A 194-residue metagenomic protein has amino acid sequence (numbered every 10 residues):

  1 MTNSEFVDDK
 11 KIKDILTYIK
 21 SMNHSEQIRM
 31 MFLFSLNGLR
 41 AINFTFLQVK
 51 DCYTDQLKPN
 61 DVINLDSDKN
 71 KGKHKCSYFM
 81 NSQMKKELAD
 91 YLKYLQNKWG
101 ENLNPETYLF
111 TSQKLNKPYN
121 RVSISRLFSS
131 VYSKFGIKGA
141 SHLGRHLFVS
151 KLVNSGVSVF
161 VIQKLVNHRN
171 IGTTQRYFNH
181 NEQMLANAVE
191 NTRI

Functional and structural regions predicted by a protein language model:
M1-F6, R193-I194: C-terminal secondary-structure termini that scaffold catalytic or DNA-interacting sites
T2-S4, N70-D90, E106-S129: C-terminal catalytic core of Y-nucleophile DNA break-rejoin enzymes
D9-G38: Basic, Lys/Arg- and aromatic-enriched nucleic-acid-binding interface segment
E26-I28, I137-S155: Short basic/aromatic active-site micro-motif
R29-F32, A89, T174: Short, well-structured alpha-helical segments
N43-T45, V149, G156-N167, Q175: Active-site-proximal segment of tyrosine recombinases
L47-S82: Conserved tyrosine-mediated DNA breakage-rejoining catalytic core shared by Y-recombinases
S67-K69, V166, I171-N191: Catalytic-site neighborhood detector that most strongly recognizes the C-terminal catalytic loop/helix of tyrosine
